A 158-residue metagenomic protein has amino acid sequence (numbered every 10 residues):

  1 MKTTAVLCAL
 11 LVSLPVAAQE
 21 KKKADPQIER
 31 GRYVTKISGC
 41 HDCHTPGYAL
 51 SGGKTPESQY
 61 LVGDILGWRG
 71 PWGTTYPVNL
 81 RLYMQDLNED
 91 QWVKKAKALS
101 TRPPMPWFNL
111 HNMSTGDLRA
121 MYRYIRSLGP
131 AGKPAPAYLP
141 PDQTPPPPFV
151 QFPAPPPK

Functional and structural regions predicted by a protein language model:
M1-L7: Sec-dependent signal peptide recognition, specifically the positively charged N-region followed immediately by
S13-P15: N-terminal signal peptide c-region/cleavage motif recognized by signal peptidases
Q19-P26: Cleaved targeting-peptide boundary
K23, T45-T75, D90, P103 (+1 more regions): Flexible coil segments in periplasmic/lumen-exposed cytochrome c-class electron-transfer proteins
Y33-G39, T45, Q85, K97-T101 (+1 more regions): Sec-exported extracytoplasmic/periplasmic mature domains
P77-N79: Redox-cofactor-proximal catalytic regions of oxidoreductases
R81-Q85, K94-A96, W107-L110: A structural feature that tracks compact, well-ordered secondary-structure segments with a strong bias toward
